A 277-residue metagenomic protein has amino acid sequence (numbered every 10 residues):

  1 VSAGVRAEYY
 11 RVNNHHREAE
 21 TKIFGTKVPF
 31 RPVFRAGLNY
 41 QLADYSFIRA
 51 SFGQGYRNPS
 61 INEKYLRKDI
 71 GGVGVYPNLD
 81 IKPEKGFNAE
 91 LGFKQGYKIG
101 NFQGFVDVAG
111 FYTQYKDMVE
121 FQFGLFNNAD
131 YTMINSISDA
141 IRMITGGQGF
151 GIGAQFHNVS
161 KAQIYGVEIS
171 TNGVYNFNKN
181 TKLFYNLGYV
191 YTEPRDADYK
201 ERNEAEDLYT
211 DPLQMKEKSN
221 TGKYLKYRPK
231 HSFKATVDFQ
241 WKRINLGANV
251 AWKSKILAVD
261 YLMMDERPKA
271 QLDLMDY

Functional and structural regions predicted by a protein language model:
V1-A3, A36, K242-R243, E266-Y277: Short, intrinsically disordered, charge-balanced linker/junction segments flanking boundaries in proteins
V1-K22, P29-R35, N39, T171-Y175 (+1 more regions): Surface-exposed extracellular loop regions of Gram-negative outer-membrane beta-barrel proteins
S2-G4, G37, Q41, F47-S51 (+4 more regions): Membrane-spanning beta-strand positions in outer-membrane beta-barrel proteins
V5-N13, F52-N58, Y65-R67, Q95-Y97 (+4 more regions): Transmembrane beta-strands of outer-membrane beta-barrel pores
N13-E20, I61-R67, G74, M118-L125 (+3 more regions): Outer-membrane beta-barrel translocator domains and adjoining extracellular loop/strand segments of Gram-negative
H15-G25, V73-L79, G153-N158, K218-K223 (+2 more regions): Extracellular loop and loop/strand-boundary signature of outer-membrane beta-barrel proteins
F24-V33, G37-Q41, Y45-F47, Q54-Y115 (+2 more regions): Outer-membrane beta-barrel signature, preferentially recognizing the C-terminal barrel domain of Gram-negative
N101, A109-Q114, M133-L262: Gram-negative outer-membrane beta-barrel transporters
